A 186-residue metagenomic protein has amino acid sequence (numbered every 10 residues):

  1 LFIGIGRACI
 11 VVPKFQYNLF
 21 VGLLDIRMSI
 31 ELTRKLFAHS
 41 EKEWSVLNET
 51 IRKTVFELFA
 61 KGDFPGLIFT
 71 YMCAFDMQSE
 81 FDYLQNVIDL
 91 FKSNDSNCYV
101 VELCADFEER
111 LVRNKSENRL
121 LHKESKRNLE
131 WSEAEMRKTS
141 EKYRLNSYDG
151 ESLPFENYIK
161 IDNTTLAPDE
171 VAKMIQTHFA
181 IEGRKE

Functional and structural regions predicted by a protein language model:
I3-A60: Conserved substrate/cofactor phosphate-moiety recognition/catalytic segment in nucleotide-dependent phosphotransferases
C9-I10, L23, C98-E102, Y158-K160: Conserved beta-strand scaffold positions in the cores of enzyme catalytic domains, especially in NTP/NDP-utilizing
F15-Y17, S29-I30, A74-D76, C104-E109: Conserved nucleotide-binding/hydrolysis micro-motifs of P-loop NTPases
L47-V101: Glycine-rich phosphate-binding loop used to anchor ATP phosphates in small-molecule kinases, encompassing both
R52, F56, P168-Q176: Short, amphipathic alpha-helical "lid/cap" segments that border enzyme active or binding sites
K92-K115, I161: Conserved phosphate-donor/acceptor-positioning beta-strand/loop module used by diverse small-molecule
S116-V171: Small-molecule kinase domains that catalyze NTP-dependent phosphoryl transfer to phosphate-bearing small molecules
M174-K185: C-terminal alpha-helix
